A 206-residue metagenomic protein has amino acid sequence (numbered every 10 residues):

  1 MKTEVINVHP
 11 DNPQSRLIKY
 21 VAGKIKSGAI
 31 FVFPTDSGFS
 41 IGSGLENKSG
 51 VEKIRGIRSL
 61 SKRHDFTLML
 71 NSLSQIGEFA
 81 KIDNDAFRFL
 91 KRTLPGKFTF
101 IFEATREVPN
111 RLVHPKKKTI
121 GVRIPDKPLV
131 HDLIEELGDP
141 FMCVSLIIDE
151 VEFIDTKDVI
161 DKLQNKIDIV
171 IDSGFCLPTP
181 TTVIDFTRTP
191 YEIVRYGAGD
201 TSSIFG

Functional and structural regions predicted by a protein language model:
M1-G206: Active-site-adjacent structural elements in enzyme catalytic cores
